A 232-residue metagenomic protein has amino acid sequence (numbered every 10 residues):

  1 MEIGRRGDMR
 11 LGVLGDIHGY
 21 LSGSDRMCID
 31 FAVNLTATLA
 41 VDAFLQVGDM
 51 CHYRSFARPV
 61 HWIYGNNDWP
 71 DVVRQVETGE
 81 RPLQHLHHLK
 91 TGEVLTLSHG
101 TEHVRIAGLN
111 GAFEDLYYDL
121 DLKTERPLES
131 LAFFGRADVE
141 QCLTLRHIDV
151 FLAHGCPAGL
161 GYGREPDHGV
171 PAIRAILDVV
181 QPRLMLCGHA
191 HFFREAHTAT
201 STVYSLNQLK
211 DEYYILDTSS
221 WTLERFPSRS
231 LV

Functional and structural regions predicted by a protein language model:
M1-A57, T144-H147: N-terminal active-site segment of His-dependent metallophosphoesterases
I3, I17-G19, I63-H168: Conserved catalytic scaffold of divalent metal-dependent phosphoesterases
M9, E102-V104, S201: Nucleotide donor/acceptor-binding cores
G15, G48, Y64-N66, G92 (+3 more regions): Residues at the C-termini of beta-strands that transition into short coil/loop
D16, F44, D49, G65 (+4 more regions): Divalent metal-coordination and catalytic microenvironments
M50, P157, H191: Flexible, active-site-proximal loop/turn residues at the rims of small-molecule/cofactor binding pockets and catalytic
R58-P70, R74-V76, Q84, L160-F226: Conserved beta-sheet core of the metallophosphoesterase superfamily
